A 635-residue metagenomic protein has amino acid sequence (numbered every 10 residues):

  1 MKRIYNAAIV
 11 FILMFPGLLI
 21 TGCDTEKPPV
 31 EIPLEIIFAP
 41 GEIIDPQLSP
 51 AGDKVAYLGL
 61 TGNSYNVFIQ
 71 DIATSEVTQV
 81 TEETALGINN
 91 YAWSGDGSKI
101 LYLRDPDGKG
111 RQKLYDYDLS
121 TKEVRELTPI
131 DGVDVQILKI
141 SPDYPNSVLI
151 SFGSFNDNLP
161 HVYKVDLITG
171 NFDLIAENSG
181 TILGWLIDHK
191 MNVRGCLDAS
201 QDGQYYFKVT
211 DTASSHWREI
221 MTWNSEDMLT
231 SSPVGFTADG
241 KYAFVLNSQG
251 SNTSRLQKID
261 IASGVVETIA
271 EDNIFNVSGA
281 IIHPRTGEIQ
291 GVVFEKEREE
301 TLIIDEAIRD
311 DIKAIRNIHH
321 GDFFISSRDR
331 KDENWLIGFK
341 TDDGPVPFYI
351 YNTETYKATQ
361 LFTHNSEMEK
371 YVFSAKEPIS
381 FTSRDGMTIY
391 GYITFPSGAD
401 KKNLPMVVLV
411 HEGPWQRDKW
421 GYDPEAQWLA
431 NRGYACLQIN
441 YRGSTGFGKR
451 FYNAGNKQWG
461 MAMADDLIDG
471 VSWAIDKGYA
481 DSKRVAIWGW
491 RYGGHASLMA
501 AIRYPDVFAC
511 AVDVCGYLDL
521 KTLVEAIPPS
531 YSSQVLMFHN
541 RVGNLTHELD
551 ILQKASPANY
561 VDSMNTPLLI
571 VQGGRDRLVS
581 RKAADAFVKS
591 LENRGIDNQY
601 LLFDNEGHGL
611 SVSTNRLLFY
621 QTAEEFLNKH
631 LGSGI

Functional and structural regions predicted by a protein language model:
M1-I9: Bacterial N-terminal signal peptides that target proteins for export
L19-G22: C-terminal motif of bacterial Sec signal peptides marking the signal peptidase cleavage site
D24-T25, F38-I44, G62-V67, E83-N89 (+5 more regions): Peripheral, non-catalytic segments that deliver or gate enzyme domains
P29-T61: Mature N-terminal segment immediately following signal peptide/propeptide cleavage in secreted/periplasmic
Y57-T78: Beta-propeller domains
Q70, I259, V292, G338-K340 (+13 more regions): Generic beta-strand/beta-sheet core signal
E367-K483, W488-R491, E525-P529, V535: Cap/lid segment of the alpha/beta-hydrolase catalytic domain
Y441-I635: Active-site-proximal cap/loop segments of hydrolase catalytic domains
